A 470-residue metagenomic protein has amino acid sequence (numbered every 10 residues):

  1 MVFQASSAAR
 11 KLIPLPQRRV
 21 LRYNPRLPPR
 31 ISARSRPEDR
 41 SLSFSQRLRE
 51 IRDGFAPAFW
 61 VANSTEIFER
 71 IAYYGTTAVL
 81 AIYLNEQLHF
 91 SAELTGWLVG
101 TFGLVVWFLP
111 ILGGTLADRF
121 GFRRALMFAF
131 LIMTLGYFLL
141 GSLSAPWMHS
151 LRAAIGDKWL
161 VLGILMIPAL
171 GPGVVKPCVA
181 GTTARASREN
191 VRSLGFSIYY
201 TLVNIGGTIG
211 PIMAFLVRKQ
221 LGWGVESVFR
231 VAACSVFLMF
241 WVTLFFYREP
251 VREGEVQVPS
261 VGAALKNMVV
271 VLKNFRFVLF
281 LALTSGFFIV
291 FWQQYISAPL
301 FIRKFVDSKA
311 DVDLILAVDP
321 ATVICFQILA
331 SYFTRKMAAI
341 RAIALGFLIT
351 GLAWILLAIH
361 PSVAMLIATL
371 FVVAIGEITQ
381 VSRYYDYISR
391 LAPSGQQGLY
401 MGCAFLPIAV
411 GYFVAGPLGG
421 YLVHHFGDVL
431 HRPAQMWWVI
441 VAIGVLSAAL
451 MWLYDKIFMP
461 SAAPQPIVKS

Functional and structural regions predicted by a protein language model:
E38-A56, G254-F280: Juxtamembrane intracellular "pre-TM" segments in multi-pass secondary transporters
A78-L94, I296-D313: Short amphipathic helix-loop junctions that connect adjacent transmembrane helices in Major Facilitator Superfamily/SLC
L109-F122, C325-A339, V423: Helix-to-loop junctions at the C-terminal end of transmembrane segments in multipass secondary transporters
L131-I155, L348-P361: C-terminal ends and interior cores of transmembrane alpha-helices in multi-pass membrane transporters/permeases
V174-S187, T379-P393: Intracellular juxtamembrane helix-capping segments at the cytosolic ends of symmetry-related transmembrane helices
S193-R218, S235, A404-G416: Glycine-rich segments within core transmembrane alpha-helices of 12-TM secondary carriers
L216-C234, Y421-G444: A membrane-interface helix-boundary motif in multi-pass transporters
V236-P250, W438-S470: Multi-pass alpha-helical transporter architecture, strongest for 12-TM Major Facilitator/SLC carriers used
